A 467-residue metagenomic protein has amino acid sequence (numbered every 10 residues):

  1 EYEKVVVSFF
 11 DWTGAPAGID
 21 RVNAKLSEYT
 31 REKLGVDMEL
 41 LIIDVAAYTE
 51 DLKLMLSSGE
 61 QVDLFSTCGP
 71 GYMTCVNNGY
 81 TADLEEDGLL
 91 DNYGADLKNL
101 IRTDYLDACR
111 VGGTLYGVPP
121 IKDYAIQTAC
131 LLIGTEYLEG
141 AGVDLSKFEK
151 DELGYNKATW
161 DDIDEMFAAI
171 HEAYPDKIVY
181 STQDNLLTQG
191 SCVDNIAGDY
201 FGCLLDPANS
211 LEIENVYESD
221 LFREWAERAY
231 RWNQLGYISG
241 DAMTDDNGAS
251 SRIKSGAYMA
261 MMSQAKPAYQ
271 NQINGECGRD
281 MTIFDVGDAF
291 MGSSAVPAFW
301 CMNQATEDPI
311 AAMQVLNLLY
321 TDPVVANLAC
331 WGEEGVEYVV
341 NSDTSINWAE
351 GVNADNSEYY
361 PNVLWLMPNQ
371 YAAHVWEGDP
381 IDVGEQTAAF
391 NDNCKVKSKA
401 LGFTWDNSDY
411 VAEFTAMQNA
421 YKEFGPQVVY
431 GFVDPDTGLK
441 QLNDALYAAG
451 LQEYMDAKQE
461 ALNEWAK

Functional and structural regions predicted by a protein language model:
E1-K467: Extracytoplasmic/secretory soluble proteins
